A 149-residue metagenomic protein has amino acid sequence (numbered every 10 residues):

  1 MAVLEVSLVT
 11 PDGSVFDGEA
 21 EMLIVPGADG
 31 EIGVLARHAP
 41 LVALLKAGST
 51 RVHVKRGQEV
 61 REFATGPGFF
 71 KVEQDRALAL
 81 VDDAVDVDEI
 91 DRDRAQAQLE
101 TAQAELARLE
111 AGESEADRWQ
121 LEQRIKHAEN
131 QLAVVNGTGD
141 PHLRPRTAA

Functional and structural regions predicted by a protein language model:
A2-L4: Short structural boundary motif marking the start of a folded domain
S7-Q96, T101: Compact, glycine-rich, soluble single-domain proteins
V87-A148: Acidic/glycine-rich phosphate/pyrophosphate-binding loops and surrounding catalytic core that coordinate Mg2+
